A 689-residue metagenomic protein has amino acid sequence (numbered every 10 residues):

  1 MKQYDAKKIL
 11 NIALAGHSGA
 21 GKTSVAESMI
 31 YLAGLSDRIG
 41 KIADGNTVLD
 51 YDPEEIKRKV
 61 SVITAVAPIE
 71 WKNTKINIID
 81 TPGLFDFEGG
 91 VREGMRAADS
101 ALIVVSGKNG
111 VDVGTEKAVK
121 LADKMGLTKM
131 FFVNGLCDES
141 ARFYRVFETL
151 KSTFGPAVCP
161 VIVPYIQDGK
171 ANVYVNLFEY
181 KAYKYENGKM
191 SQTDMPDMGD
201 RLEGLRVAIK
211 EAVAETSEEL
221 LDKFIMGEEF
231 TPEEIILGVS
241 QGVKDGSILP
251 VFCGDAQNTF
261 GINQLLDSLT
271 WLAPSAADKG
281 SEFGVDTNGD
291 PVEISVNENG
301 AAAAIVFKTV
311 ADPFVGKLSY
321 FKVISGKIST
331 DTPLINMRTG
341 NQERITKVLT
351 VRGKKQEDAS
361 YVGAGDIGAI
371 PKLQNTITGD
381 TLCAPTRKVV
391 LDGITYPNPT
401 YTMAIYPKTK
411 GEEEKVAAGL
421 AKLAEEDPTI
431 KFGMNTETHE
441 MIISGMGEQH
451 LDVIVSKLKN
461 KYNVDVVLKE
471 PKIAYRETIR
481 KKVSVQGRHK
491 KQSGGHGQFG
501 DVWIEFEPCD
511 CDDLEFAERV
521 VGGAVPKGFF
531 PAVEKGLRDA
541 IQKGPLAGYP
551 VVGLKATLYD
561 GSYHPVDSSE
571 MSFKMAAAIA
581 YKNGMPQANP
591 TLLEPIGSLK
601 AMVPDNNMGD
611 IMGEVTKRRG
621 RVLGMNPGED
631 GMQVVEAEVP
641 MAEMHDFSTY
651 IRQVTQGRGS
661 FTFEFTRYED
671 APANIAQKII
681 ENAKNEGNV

Functional and structural regions predicted by a protein language model:
M1-V689: Structural and coupling elements of P-loop NTPases
